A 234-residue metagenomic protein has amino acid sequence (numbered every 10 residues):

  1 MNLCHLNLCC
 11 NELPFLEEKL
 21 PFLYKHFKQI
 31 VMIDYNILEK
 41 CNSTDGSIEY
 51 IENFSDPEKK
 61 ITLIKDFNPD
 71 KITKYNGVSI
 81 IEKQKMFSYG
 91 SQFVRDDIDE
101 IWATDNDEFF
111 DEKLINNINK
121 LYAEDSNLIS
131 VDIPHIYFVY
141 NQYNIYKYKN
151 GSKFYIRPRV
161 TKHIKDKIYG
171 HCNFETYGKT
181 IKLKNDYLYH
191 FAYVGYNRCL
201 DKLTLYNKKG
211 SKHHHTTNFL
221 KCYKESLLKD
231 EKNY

Functional and structural regions predicted by a protein language model:
N2-C4: Cell-envelope/extracellular polymer assembly enzymes that use nucleotide-activated donors
L6-L8: Short hydrophobic beta-strand elements that form part of the catalytic alpha/beta core underpinning NDP-sugar/donor
E12-D34: Short, well-formed alpha-helical segments that are part of the catalytic scaffolds of diverse glycosyltransferases
Y35-E100: Active-site-proximal specificity loops/subdomain of glycosyltransferases
N76-S91, E108-Y234: Catalytic-site signature of metal-activated, phosphate-bearing donor transferases, centered on the GT-A/GT-A-like
D97-D111: Short beta-strand-to-loop acidic/aromatic patch adjacent to the donor-nucleotide binding site
